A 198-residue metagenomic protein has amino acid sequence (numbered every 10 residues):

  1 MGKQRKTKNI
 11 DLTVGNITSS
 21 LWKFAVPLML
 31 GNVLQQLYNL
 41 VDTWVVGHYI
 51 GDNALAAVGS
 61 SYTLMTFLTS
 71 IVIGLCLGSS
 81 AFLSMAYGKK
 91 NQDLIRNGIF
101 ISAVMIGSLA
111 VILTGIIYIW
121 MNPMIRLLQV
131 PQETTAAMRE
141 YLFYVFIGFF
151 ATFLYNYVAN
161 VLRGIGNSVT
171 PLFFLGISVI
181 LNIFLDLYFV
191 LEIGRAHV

Functional and structural regions predicted by a protein language model:
M1-A25, L83-G148, F184, Y188 (+1 more regions): Short alpha-helical transmembrane segments in multi-pass integral membrane proteins
L21, M29, V33-V41, L64-G78 (+3 more regions): Hydrophobic alpha-helical transmembrane bundles that constitute the permease/transmembrane domains of multi-pass
V26-Q36, A103-I112, P171-F174, I180: Alpha-helical transmembrane segments of integral membrane proteins, especially early/N-terminal helices
Q36-V45, P123-L127: Interfacial/capping segments of alpha-helical transmembrane domains
L37-L40, Y49-D52, A86-K89, G164-I165 (+1 more regions): Helix-loop interface residues and adjacent transmembrane-helix termini in multi-pass membrane transporters, primarily
V46-T66, E133-A137: Interfacial/gating helices of multi-pass transporter permease domains
L55-G115, T152-P171: Small-residue-rich hydrophobic transmembrane alpha-helices
